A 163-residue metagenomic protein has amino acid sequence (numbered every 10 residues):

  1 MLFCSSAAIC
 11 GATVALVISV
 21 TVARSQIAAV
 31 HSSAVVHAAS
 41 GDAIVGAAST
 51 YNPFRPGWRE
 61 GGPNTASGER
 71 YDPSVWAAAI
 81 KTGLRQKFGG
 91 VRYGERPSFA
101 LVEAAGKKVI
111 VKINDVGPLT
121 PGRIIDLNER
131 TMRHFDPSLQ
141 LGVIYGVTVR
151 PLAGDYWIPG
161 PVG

Functional and structural regions predicted by a protein language model:
M1-T13: Short, low-complexity, charge-dense intrinsically disordered segments
L16-G163: Secreted/periplasmic proteins
